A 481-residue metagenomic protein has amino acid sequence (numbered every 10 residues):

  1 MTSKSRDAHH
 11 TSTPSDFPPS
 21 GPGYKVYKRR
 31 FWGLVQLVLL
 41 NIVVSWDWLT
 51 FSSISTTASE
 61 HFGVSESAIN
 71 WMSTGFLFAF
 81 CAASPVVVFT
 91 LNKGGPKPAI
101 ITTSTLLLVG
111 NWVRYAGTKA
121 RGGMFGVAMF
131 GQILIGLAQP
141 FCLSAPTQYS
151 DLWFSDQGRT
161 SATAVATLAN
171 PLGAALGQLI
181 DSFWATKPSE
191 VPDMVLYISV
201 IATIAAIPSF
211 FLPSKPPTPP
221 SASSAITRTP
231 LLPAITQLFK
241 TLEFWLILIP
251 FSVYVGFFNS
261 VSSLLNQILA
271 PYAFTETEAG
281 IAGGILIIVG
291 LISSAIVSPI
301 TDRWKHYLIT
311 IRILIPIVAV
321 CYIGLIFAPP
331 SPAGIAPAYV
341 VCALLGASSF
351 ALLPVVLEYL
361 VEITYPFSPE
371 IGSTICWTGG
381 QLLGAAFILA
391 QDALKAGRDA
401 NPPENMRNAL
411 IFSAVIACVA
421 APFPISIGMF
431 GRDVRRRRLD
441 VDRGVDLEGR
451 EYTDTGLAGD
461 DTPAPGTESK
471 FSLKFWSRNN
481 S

Functional and structural regions predicted by a protein language model:
M1-W46, F51, E60: Cytosolic juxtamembrane N-terminal segment immediately preceding the first transmembrane helix of multi-pass
D16-Y27, T218-I247, L447-R478: Juxtamembrane intracellular "pre-TM" segments in multi-pass secondary transporters
F51-S52, T241-S294, F387-I388: Extracytoplasmic gate region of multi-pass secondary transporters
A83-P98, I292-H306: Helix-to-loop junctions at the C-terminal end of transmembrane segments in multipass secondary transporters
M129-N170: Cytoplasmic helix-loop-helix junction between adjacent transmembrane helices in 12-TM secondary transporters
G158-T186, W377-I388: Glycine-rich segments within core transmembrane alpha-helices of 12-TM secondary carriers
P192-F211, R407-S426: Symmetry-related core transmembrane helices of the 12-TM Major Facilitator Superfamily/SLC fold
H306-V356: C-terminal transmembrane helical hairpin of 12-TM major facilitator-type secondary transporters
